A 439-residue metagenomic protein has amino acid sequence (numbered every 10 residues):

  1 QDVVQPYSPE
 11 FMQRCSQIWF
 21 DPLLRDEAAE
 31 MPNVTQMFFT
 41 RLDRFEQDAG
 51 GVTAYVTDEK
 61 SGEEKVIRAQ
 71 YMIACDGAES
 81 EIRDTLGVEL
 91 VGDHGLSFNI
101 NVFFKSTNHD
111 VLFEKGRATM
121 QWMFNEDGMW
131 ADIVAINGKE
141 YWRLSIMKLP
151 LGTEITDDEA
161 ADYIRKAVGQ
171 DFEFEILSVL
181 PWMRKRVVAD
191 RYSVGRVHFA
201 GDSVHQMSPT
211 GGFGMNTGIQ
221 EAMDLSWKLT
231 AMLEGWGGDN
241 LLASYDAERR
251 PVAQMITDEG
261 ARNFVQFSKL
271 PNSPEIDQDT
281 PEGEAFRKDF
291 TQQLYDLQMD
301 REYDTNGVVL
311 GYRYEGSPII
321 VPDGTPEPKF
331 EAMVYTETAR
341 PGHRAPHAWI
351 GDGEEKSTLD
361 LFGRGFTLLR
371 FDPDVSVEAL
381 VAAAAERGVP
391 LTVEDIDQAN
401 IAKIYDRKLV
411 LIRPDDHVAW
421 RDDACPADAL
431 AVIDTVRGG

Functional and structural regions predicted by a protein language model:
Q1-D289: Core Rossmann-like FAD-binding/catalytic domain of the broad FAD-dependent monooxygenase superfamily
Q1-S8, S16, P22, D26-N33 (+3 more regions): Helical substrate-recognition/capping region of FAD-dependent monooxygenase/halogenase enzymes
